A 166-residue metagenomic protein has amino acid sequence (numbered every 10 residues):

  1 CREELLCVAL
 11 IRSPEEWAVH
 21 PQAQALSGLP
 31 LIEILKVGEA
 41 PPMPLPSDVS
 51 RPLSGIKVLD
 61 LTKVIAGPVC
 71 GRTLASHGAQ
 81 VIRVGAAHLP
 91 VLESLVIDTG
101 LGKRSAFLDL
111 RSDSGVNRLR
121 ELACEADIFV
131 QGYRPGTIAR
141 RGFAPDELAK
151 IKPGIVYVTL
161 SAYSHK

Functional and structural regions predicted by a protein language model:
R2-H88, I151-T159, Y163-S164: Acyl-CoA thioester-binding alpha/beta core of soluble enzymes
A18-H20, L92-E93, V116, R141: Short secondary-structure boundary/hinge segments and terminal tails
I34, T99, I138: Short clusters of hydrophobic/aromatic residues that line enzyme substrate/ligand-binding pockets
L59, R104-K150: A structured beta-alpha segment of the ubiquitous adenosine-cofactor-binding alpha/beta core
V64-I65, L89, D113, I138: Short alpha-helix boundary/capping motifs
G71-R111, L122-E125: PLP-dependent aminotransferase-like
G142, H165-K166: Conserved NAD(P)+-binding/catalytic subdomain of aldehyde/semialdehyde dehydrogenases
